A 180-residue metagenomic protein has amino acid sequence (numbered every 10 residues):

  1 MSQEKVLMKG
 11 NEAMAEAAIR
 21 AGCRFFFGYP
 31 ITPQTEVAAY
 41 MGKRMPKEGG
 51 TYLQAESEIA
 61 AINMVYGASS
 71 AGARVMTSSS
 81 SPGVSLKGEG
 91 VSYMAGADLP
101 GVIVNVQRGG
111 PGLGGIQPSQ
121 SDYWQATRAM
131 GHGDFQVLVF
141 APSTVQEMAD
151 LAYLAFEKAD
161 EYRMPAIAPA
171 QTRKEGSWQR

Functional and structural regions predicted by a protein language model:
M1-A129, Q136, Y153, T172-R173: Thiamine diphosphate
S92, F140, Q146-D160: A broadly conserved amphipathic alpha-helix scaffold signal in soluble, globular proteins
D98, A159-R163: A structural signal for short coil/turn segments at secondary-structure junctions
L113, F135-E147, M164: Flexible, glycine/proline-enriched loop segments at strand-loop-helix junctions that form or flank small-ligand binding
R163-R180: Conformationally flexible catalytic loops at phosphate/diphosphate-handling active centers
